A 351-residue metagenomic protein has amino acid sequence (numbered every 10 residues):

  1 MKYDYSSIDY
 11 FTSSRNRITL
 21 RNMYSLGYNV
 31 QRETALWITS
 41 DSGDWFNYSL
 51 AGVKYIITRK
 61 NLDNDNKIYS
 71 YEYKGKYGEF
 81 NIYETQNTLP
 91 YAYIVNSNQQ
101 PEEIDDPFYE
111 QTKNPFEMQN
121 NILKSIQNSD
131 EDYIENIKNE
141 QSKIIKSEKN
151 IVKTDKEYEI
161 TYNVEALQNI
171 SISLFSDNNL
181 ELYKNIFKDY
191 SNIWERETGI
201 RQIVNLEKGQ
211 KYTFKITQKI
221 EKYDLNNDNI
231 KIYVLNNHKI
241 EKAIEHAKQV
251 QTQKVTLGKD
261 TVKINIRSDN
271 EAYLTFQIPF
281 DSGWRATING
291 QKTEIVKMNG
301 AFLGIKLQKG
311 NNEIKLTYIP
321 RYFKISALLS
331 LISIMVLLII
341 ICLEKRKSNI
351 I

Functional and structural regions predicted by a protein language model:
M1, I68, Y93-N96, F276-Q277 (+1 more regions): Short conserved micro-motifs at the rims of enzyme active sites and ligand-binding pockets
M1-S49, L89, I94-Q127, Y190-W194 (+4 more regions): Extracytoplasmic/lumenal acceptor-recognition loop(s) of multi-pass membrane glycoenzymes
S7, K67-D105, G310: C-terminal, active-site-flanking charged/polar segments
Y28-K76: Periplasmic/luminal catalytic loop of GT-C fold multi-pass membrane glycosyltransferases that transfer sugars from
G52, E79, S282: Residues that flank catalytic or metal-binding motifs in active/ligand-binding sites
L62-D63, T88-P90, D281, R321: Short, solvent-exposed loop/turn segments at secondary-structure junctions
I126-I351: Active-site-proximal, structured, solvent-exposed surfaces of multi-pass membrane proteins that position macromolecular
